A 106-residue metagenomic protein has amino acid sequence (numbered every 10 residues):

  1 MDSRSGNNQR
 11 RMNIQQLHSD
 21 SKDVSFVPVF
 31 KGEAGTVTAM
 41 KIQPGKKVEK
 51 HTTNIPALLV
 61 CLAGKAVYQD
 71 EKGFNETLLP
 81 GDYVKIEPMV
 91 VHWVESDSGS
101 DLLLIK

Functional and structural regions predicted by a protein language model:
M1-T38: A short, N-terminal "cap"/entry segment at the start of jelly-roll beta-barrel domains of the cupin/DSBH fold
T36-T53: Conserved short histidine dyad/triad with adjacent acidic residue
K41, N54-V67: Short, conserved beta-strand element in jelly-roll/cupin
K47, D82-Y83, V91, D101: Residue-level marker of beta-strand positions
L62-A63, L79-P80, S98, K106: A cytosolic small-molecule/anion-sensing beta-strand core signal
K72-M89: Short acidic-glycine-tyrosine-enriched beta hairpin
P88-K106: Ligand-binding loop in jelly-roll beta-barrel domains
